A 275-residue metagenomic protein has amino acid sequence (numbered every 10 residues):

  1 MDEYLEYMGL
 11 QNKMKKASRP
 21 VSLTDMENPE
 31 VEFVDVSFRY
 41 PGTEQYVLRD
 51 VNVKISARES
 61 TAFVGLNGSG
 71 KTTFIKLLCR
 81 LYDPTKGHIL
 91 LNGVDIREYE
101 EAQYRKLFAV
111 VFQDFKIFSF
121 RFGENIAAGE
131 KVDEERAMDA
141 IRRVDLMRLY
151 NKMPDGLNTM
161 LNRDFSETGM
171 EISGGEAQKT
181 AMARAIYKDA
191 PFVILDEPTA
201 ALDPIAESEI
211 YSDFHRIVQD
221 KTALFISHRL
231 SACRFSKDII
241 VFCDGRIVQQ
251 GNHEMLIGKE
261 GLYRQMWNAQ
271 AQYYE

Functional and structural regions predicted by a protein language model:
M1-V21, W267-Y274: Transmembrane helical bundles of ABC transporter permease domains
S22-E275: ABC-type nucleotide-binding domain
